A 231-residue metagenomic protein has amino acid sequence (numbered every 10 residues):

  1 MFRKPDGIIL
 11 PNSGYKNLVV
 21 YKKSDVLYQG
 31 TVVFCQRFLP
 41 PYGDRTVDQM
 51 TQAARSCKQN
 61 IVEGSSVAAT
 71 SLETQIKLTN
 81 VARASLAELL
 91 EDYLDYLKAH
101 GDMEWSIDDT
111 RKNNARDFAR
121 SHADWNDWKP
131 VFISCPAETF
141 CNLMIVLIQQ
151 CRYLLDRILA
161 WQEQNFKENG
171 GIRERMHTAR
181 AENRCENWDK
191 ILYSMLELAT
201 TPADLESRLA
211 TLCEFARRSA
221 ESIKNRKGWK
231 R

Functional and structural regions predicted by a protein language model:
M1-R231: Amphipathic alpha-helical assembly/interaction segments
